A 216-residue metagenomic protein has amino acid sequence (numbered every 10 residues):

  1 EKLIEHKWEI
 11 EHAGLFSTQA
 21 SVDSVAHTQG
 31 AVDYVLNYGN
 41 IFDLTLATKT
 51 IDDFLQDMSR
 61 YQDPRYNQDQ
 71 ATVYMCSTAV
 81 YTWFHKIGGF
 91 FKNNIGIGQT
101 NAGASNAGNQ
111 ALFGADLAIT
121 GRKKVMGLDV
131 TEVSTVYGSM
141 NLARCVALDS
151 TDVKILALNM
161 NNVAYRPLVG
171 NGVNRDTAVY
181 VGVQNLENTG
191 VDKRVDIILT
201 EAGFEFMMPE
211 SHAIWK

Functional and structural regions predicted by a protein language model:
E1-V35, D63-W83, N188-G203: Long, contiguous amphipathic alpha-helices that act as assembly "spine/axial" helices in icosahedral shell and virion
S24, L44-A47, V73, S105-N106: Intrinsic-disorder-associated interaction segments
A26-Y38, F42-M58, Y137-R144, S150-D152: Extended alpha-helical scaffolding segments
I51-F54, T135, G172-T177, Q184 (+1 more regions): A short linear-motif detector with a strong N-terminal bias
Q56-V169: Extended oligomerization regions of viral-like shell subunits
V153-K154, N162-N188: N-terminal "first-domain core" detector
Y180-K216: Protruding loop/beta-arch "assembly-hinge" segments enriched in small, turn-prone residues
